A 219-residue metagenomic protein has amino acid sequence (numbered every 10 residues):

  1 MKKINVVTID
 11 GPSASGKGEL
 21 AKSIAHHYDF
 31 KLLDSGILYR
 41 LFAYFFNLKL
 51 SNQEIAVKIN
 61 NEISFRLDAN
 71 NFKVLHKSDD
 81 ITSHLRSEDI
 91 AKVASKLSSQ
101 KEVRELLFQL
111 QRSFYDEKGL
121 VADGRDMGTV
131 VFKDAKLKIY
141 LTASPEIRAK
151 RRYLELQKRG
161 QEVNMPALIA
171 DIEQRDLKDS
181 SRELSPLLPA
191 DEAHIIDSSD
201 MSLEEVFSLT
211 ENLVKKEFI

Functional and structural regions predicted by a protein language model:
V7-I9: Hydrophobic anchor at the beta1->P-loop junction of P-loop NTPases
A14-S15: ATP-binding Walker
G18: Walker A/P-loop
H26-E88: N-terminal phosphate/diphosphate-binding loop that engages ATP/GTP or pyrophosphate donors across diverse enzyme folds
G36, S78, L107, V121 (+1 more regions): Residue-level signal for inorganic ion chemistry
R66-D68, L75, Q111-E117, R125 (+2 more regions): Small-molecule kinase domains that catalyze NTP-dependent phosphoryl transfer to phosphate-bearing small molecules
T82-L85, D89-A94, S98-R159: ATP-dependent NMP and nucleoside kinases share a basic, alpha-helical "lid"
